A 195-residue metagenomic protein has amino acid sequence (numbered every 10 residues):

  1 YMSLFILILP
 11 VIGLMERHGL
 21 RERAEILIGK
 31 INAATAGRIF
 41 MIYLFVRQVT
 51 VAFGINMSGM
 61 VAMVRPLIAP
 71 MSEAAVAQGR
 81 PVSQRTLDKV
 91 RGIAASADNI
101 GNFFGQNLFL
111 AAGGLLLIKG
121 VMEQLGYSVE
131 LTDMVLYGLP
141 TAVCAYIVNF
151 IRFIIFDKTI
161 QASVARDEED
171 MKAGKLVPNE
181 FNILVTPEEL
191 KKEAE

Functional and structural regions predicted by a protein language model:
Y1-A69: Membrane-embedded alpha-helical segments and adjacent helix-loop junctions characteristic of multi-pass solute
I6, P10, S96-F103: Hydrophobic alpha-helical transmembrane segments of multi-pass small-molecule transporters/permeases
I8-G13, Y43-V51, L115-V121, Y137-I154 (+1 more regions): Hydrophobic core segments of alpha-helical transmembrane domains in multi-pass membrane transport and ion-translocation
K30-T35, T86, V90, S128-D133: Juxtamembrane/transmembrane-helix boundary motifs in multi-pass membrane proteins
I42-N99, G113-M122: Hydrophobic transmembrane alpha-helices that form the pore/transport pathway of multi-pass ion and small-solute
N56, M60, M122-A194: Juxtamembrane and boundary regions of transmembrane helices in multi-pass small-molecule transporters and channels
